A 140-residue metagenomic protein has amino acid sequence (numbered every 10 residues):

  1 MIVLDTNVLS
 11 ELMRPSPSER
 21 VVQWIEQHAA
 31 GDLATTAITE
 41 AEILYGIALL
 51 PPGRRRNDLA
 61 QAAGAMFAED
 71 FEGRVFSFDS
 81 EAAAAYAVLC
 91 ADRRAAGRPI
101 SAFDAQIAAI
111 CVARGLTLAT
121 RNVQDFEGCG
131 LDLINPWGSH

Functional and structural regions predicted by a protein language model:
M1, A108-H140: Acidic, PIN/NYN-like endoribonuclease modules and their adjacent C-terminal/linker elements
M1-T39, A48-A65, Q124, H140: Short, well-structured N-terminal submotif of metal-dependent ribonuclease cores
E11-L12, W24, G46, Y86-L89 (+2 more regions): Residues that scaffold the ATP/ADP-binding catalytic core of kinase and kinase-like folds
A29, F71, C129-G130: Short, structured coil segments at secondary-structure junctions
Y45-G53, E69-T117: Active-site neighborhoods of divalent-metal-dependent phosphate/nucleic-acid chemistry enzymes
